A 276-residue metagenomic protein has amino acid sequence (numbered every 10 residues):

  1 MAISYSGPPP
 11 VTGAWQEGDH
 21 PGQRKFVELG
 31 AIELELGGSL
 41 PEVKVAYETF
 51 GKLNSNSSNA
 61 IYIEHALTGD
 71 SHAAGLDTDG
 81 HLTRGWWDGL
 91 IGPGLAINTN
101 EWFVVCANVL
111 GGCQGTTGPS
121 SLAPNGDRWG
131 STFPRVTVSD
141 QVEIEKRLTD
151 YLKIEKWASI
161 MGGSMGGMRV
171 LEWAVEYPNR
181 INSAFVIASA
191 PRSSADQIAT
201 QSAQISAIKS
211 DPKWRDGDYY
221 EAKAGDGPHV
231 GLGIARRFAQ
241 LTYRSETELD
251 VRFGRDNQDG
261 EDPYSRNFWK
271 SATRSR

Functional and structural regions predicted by a protein language model:
A2-I63, D77: Catalytic-loop region of hydrolases
G18, I198-R276: Alpha/beta-hydrolase
E48, K52-A123: N-terminal cap/lid subdomain of alpha/beta-hydrolase-fold enzymes
S71, Q114-G115, A190-S202, S206-K209: A short beta-to-alpha transition loop/helix N-cap that caps and shapes the active-site region
L82-E101, T137-S139, K146, Y151 (+2 more regions): A gly/proline- and charged-residue-enriched helix-loop-helix capping module
A107, F185-A188, L241: Alpha/beta-hydrolase-fold catalytic nucleophile elbow
G126-T132, S139-S159, P178: Conserved acidic catalytic loop of the alpha/beta-hydrolase fold
E155-T200: Conserved hydrolase catalytic core segment
